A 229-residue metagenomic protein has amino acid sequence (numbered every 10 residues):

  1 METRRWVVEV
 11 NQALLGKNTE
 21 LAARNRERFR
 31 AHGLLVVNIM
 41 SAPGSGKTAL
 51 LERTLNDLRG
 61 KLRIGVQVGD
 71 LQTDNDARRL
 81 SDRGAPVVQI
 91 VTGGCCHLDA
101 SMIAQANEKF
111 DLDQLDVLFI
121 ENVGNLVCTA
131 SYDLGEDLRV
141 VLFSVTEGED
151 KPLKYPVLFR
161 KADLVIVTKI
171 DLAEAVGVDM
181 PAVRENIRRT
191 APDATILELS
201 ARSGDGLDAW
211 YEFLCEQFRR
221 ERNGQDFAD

Functional and structural regions predicted by a protein language model:
R4-E27, H32-L35, M40, S45 (+4 more regions): Nucleotide-state-sensitive switch-loop elements of NTP-binding domains
A42-P43, Q67, L71, S144-V145 (+2 more regions): G-domain G4 guanine-recognition motif of GTPases
G65, D116-V117, D163, A209 (+1 more regions): Generic alpha-helical hydrophobic packing signal
D76, K154, G206: Short acidic active-site motifs
T129-E136, F143-A194: Conserved C-terminal guanine-recognition region of P-loop GTPase G domains, centered on the G4
L172-D229: Canonical P-loop GTPase G-domain recognition
